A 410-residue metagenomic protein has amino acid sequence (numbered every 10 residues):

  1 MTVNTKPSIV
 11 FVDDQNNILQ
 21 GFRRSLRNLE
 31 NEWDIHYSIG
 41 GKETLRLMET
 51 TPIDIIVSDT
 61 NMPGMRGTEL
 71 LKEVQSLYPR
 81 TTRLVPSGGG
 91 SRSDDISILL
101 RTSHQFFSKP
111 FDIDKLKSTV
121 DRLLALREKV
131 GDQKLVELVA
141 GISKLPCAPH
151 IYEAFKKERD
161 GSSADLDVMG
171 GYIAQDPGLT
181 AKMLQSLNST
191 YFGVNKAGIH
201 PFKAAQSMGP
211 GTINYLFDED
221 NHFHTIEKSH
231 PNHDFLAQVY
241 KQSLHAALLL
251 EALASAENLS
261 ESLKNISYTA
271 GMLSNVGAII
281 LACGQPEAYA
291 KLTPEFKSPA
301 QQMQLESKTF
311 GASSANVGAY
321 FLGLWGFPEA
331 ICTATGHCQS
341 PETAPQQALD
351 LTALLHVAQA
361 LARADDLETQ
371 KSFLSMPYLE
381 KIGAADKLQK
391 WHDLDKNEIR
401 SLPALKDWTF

Functional and structural regions predicted by a protein language model:
T2-T5, D112-A288, M303-L374, F410: Conserved alpha-helical "signature site" that marks functionally important helical segments or helix/loop junctions
F11, N31-I39, L47: Short hydrophobic/Thr-rich beta-strand motif most characteristic of the beta2 strand and flanking loop of CheY-like
D13, D59, S87: Active-site residues of response regulator receiver
N16, R23, Y37-R46, G67: Helix N-cap/capping motif at the beta->alpha junctions
R46, T68-R80: Short amphipathic alpha-helix used as the core "switch/output" element in two-component signaling
M62: Receiver (REC) domain active-site loop signature in two-component systems and cognate sites in sensor histidine kinases
E69, T82, G90-F106: Alpha4 helix (beta4-alpha4-beta5 surface) of REC/receiver domains from two-component response regulators
S108-P110: A Lys-centered signature of the CheY-like receiver
